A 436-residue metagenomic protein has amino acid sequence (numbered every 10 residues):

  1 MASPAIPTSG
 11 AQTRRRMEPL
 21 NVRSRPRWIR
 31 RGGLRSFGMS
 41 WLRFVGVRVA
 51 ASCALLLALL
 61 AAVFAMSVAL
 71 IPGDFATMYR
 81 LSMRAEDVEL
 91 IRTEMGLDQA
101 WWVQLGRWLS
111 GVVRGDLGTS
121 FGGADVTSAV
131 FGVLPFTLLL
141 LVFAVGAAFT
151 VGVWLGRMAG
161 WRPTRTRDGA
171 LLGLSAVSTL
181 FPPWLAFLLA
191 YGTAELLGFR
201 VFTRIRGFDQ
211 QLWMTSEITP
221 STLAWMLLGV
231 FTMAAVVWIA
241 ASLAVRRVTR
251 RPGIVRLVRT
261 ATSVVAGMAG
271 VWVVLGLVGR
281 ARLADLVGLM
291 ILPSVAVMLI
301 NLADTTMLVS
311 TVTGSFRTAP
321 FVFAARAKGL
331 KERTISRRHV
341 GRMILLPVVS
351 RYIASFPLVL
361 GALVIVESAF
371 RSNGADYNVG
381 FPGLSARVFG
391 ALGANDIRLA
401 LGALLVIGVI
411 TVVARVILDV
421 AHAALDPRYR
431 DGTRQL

Functional and structural regions predicted by a protein language model:
M1-L55, P163-G169, L243-T262, I417-L436: Transmembrane alpha-helical segments of polytopic membrane transport and secretion proteins
P4, R30-W41, D98-V153: An internal, D/E-rich "acidic patch" concept
S40-F44, F64-V68, A124, A144-S175 (+3 more regions): Transmembrane-helix boundary motif in ABC transporter permease subunits
R43-G46, Q99-R114, F131, P135 (+8 more regions): Membrane-interacting alpha-helical segments
G46, A50, A54, A58 (+13 more regions): Hydrophobic alpha-helical transmembrane segments of multipass integral membrane proteins, especially permease/channel
L55-V103, T193-I218, L283: Hydrophobic alpha-helical transmembrane segments of membrane transport/permease proteins and related membrane-embedded
R84-R114, S372-G390: Short hydrophobic, aromatic-rich alpha-helical segments embedded in or entering the lipid bilayer of multi-pass
P135-R162, M214-A414, L418-L436: Alpha-helical transmembrane segments of integral membrane proteins, especially multi-pass inner/plasma-membrane
